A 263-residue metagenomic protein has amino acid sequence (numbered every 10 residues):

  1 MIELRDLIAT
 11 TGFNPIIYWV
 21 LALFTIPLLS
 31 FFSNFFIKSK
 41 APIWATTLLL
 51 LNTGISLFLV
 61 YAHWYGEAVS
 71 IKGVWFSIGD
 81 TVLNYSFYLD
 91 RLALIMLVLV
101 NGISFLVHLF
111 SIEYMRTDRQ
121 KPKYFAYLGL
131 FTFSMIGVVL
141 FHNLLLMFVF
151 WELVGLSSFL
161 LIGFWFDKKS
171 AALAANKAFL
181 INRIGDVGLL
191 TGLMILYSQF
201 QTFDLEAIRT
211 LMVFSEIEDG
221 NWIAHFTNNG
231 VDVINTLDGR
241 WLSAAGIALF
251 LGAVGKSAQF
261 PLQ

Functional and structural regions predicted by a protein language model:
M1-Y18, L28-A126, Q199-T236: Transmembrane helix-loop-helix hairpins at membrane boundaries of multipass inner-membrane proteins
R5-N34, H142-D167: Alpha-helical transmembrane segments and their immediate interhelical/interface regions in integral membrane proteins
T10-N14, R119-P122, V139-H142, K169-L173 (+1 more regions): Juxtamembrane/transmembrane-helix boundary motifs in multi-pass membrane proteins
I26, L48, M96, I103 (+8 more regions): Hydrophobic residues within membrane-embedded alpha-helical segments of Major Facilitator Superfamily
L28-S30, V100-E113, S157, A245-Q263: Transmembrane alpha-helical segments in integral membrane proteins
K38, Y124-A224: Alpha-helical multi-pass transmembrane bundles of energy-transducing inner-membrane proteins
Y88, K123, W165, S170 (+3 more regions): Short helix-boundary/re-entrant hairpin motifs in multi-pass inner-membrane proteins
I95, D238-L249: Select transmembrane alpha-helical segments in multipass membrane proteins
